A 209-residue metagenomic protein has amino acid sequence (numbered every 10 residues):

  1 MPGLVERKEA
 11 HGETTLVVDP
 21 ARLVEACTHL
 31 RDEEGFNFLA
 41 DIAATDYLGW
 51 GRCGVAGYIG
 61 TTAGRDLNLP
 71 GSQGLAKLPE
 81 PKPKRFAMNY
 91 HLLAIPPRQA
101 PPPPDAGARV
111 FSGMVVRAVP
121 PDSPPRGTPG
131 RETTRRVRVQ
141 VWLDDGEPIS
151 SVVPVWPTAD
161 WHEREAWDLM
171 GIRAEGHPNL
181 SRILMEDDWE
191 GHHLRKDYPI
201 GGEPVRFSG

Functional and structural regions predicted by a protein language model:
M1-G209: Terminal low-complexity/charged segments
